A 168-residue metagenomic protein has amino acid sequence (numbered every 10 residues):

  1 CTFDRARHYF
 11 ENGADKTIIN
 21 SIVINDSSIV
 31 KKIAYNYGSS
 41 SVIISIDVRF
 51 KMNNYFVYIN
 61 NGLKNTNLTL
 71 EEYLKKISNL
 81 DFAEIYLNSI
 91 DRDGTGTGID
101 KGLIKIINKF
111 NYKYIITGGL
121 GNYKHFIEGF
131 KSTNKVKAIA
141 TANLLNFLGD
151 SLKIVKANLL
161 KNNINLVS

Functional and structural regions predicted by a protein language model:
C1, N25, R92, G121 (+1 more regions): Glycine-/small-residue-rich active-site loops that bind phosphorylated ligands and cofactors
C1-G13, K101-I139: Catalytic cores of alpha/beta
D4-R5, F10-L87, D91-D93: Conserved anion-binding
H8, S28, K32, E72 (+4 more regions): Alpha-helical scaffolding segments of alpha/beta enzyme cores, especially the outer helices of TIM-barrel or partial
I19-N20, I90, I116-T117, T141-A142: Thr-Gly-centered strand-to-loop micro-motif
I22-I24, V48, L120, N143-N146: Short, acidic/turn-prone active-site loops that include or flank metal/cofactor- and phosphate-binding residues
I29-V48, G96-N122, N162-I164: Alpha-helix-loop-beta-strand connector modules within alpha/beta enzyme cores
I29-Y37, I127-S168: C-terminal helical cap(s) of enzyme catalytic domains, especially alpha/beta-barrels
